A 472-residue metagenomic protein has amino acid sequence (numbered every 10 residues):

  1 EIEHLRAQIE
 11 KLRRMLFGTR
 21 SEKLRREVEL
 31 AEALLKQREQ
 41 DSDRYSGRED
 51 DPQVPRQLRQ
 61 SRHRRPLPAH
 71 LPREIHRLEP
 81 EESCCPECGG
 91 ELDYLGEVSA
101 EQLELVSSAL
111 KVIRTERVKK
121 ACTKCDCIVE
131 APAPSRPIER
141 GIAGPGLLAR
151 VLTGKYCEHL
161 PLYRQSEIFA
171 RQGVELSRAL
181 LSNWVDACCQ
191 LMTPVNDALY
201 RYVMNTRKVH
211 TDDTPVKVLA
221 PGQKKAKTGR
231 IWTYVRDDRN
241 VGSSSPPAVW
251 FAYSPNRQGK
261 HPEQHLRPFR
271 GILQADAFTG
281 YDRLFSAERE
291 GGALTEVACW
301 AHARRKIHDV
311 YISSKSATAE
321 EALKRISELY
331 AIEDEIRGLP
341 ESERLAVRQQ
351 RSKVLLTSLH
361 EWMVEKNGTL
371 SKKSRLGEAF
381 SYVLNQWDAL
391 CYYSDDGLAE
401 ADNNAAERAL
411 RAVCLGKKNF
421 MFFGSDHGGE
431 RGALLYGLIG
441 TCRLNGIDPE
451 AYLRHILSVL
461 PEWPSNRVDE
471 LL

Functional and structural regions predicted by a protein language model:
E1-I142, H210-T211, K217, V241-S245 (+1 more regions): Short, flexible loop/hinge motifs at secondary-structure junctions
E3-H4, A31, S61, E82-C84 (+1 more regions): Catalytic center-proximal scaffold of phosphoryl-transfer enzymes
